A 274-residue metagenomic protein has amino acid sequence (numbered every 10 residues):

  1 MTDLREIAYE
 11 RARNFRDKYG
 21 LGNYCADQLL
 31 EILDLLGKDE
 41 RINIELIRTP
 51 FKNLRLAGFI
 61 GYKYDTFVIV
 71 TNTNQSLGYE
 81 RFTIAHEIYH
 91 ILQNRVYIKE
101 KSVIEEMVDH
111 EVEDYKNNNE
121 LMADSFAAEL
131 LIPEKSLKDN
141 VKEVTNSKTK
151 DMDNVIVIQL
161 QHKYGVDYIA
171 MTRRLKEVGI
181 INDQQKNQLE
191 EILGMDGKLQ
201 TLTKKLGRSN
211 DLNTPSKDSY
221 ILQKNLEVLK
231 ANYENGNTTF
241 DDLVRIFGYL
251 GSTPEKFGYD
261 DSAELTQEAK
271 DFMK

Functional and structural regions predicted by a protein language model:
M1-K274: Active-site hotspot residues in diverse enzymes, especially metal/ion-binding acidic/histidine motifs
